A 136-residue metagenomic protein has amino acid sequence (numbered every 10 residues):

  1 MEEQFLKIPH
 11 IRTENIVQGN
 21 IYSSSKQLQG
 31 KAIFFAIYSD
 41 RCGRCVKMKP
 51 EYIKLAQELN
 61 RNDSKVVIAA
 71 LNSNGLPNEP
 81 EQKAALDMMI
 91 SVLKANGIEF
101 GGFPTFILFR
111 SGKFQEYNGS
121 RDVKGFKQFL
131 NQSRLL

Functional and structural regions predicted by a protein language model:
M1-I33, N62-L76, K83-A85, E99 (+1 more regions): N-terminal leader/targeting and pre-domain segments
A36-C42: Aromatic-flanked redox-active Cys/Sec active sites in thiol-based oxidoreductases, especially the WC-centered
S39, K49-Y52, V123, K127: Generic preference for well-ordered alpha-helical elements
G43, P77-E79: Active-site-proximal flexible loops/turns
G43-K47, I98, N118: Short amphipathic alpha-helical molecular recognition features
R44-N62: Typically the conserved alpha-helix immediately C-terminal to a functionally engaged Cys/Sec in thioredoxin-like
E79-K94: Charged, often glycine-rich, active-site loop that binds/positions anionic groups
K94-F100: Short, solvent-exposed interaction modules
